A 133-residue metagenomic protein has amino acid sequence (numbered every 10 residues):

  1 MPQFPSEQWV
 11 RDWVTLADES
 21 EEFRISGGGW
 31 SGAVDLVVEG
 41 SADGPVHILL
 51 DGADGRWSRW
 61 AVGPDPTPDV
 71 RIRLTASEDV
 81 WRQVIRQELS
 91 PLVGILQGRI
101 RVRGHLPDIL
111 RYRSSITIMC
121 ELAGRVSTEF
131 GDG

Functional and structural regions predicted by a protein language model:
M1-G133: Feature captures hydrophobic
